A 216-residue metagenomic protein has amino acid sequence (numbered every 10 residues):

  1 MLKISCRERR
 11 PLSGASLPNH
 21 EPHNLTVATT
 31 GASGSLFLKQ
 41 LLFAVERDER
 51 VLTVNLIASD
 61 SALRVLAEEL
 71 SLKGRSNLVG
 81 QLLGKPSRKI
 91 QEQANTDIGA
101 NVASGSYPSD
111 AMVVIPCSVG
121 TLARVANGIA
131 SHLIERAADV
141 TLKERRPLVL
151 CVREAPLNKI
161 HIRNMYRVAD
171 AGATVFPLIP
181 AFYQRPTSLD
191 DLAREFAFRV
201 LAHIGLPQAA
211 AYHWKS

Functional and structural regions predicted by a protein language model:
L2-C6, L12-L148, P156-S216: A cross-family phosphate/adenosyl-ligand binding-site feature
